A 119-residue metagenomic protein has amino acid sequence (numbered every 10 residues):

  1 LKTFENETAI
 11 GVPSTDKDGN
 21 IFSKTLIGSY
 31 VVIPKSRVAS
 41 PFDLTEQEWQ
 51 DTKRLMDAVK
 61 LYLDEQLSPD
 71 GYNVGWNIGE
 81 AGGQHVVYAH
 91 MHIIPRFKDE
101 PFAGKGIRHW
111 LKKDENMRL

Functional and structural regions predicted by a protein language model:
L1-L119: HIT superfamily nucleotide-processing domains
